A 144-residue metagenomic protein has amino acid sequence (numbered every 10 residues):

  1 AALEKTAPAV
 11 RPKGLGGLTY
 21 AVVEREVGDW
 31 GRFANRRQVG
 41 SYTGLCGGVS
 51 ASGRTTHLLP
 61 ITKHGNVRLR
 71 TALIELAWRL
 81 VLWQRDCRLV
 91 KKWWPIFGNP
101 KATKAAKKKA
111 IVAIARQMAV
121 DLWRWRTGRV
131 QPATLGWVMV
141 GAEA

Functional and structural regions predicted by a protein language model:
A1-A144: A detector of single, family-specific signature residues that are central to catalytic or substrate-handling motifs
